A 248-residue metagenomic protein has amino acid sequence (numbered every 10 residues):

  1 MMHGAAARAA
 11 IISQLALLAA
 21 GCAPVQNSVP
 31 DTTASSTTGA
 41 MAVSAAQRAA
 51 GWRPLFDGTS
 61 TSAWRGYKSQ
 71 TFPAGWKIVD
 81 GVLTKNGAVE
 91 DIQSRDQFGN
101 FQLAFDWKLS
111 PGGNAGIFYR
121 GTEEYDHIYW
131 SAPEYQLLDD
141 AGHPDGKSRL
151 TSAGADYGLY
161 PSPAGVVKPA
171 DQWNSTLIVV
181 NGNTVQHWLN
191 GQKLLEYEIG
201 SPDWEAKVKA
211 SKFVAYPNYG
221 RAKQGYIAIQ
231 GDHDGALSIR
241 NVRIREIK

Functional and structural regions predicted by a protein language model:
M1-I11: Bacterial N-terminal signal peptides that target proteins for export
A10-A20: Bacterial N-terminal signal peptides
C22-K248: Carbohydrate-interacting regions of secretory-pathway proteins
